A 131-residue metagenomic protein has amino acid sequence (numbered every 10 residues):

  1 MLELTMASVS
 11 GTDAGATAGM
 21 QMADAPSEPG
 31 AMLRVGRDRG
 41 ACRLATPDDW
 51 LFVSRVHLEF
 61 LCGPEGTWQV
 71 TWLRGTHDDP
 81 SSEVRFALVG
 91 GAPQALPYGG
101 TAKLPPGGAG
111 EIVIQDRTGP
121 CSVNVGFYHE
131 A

Functional and structural regions predicted by a protein language model:
M1-L51, L61, E65, T101-A131: Intrinsically disordered, low-complexity acidic Ser/Thr-rich regulatory segments
S54: Beta-rich catalytic cores
H57-E59, G63-Q115: Forkhead-associated
